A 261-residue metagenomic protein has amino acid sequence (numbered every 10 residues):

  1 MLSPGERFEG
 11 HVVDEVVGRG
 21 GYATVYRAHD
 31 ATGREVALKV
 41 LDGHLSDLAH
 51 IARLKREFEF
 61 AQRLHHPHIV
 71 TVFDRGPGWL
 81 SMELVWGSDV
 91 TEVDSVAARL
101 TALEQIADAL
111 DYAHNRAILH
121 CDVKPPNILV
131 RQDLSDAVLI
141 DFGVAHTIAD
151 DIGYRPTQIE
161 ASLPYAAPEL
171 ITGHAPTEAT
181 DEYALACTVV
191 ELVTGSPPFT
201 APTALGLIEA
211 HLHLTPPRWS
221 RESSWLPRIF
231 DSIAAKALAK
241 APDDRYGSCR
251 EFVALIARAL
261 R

Functional and structural regions predicted by a protein language model:
D14-G20, V25: Protein kinase glycine-rich loop
D42-R63: AlphaC helix of the eukaryotic protein kinase fold
P77-D89: Conserved short submotifs of the Hanks-type protein kinase catalytic core that shape the nucleotide-binding pocket
A107-I118: Protein kinase catalytic-loop region centered on the HRD/HxD motif
R245: Conserved HRD-motif arginine in the catalytic loop of eukaryotic-like protein kinases
